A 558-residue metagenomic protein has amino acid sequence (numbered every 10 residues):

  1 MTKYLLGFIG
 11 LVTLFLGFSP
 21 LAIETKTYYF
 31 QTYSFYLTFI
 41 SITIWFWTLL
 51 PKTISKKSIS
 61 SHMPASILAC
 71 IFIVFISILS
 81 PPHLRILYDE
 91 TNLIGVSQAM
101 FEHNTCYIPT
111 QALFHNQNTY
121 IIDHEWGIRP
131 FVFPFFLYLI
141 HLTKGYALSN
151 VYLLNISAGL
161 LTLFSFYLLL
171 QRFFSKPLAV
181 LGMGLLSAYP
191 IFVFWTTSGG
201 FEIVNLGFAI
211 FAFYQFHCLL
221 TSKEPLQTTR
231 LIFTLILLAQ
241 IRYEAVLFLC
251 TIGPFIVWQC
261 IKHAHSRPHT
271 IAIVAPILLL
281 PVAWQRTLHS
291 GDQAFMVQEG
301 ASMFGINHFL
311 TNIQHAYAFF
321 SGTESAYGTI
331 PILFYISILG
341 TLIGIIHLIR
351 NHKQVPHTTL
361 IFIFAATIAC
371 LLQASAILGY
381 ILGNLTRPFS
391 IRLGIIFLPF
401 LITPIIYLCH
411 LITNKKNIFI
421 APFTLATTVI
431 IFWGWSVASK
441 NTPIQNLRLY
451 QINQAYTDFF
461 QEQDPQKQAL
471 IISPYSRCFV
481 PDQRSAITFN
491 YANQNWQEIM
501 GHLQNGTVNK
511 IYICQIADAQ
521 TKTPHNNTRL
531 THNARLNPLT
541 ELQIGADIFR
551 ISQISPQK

Functional and structural regions predicted by a protein language model:
T32-L37, I94, E202-N205, L247 (+1 more regions): Hydrophobic/aromatic-rich transmembrane helices and adjacent perimembrane loops
T43-L50, T162, G253-V257, Y327-C370: Hydrophobic, aromatic-rich transmembrane alpha-helices and their immediate juxtamembrane boundary segments
P64-I71, P177-V180, T228, F233 (+6 more regions): Signature aromatic-anchored transmembrane alpha helix within multi-pass, membrane-resident enzymes that catalyze glycan
N150-F174, F211, Q215: Transmembrane-helix motifs of polytopic, lipid-linked glycan transferases
I191-N205: Short acidic/glycine- and proline-prone juxtamembrane loop motifs at membrane-interface regions of multi-pass membrane
T251, W258, S266-I343, C370-A376: Membrane-lumen/periplasm interface segments of specific transmembrane helices in polyprenyl phosphate-linked
L425-C478: Membrane-embedded, lumen/periplasm-facing catalytic core of multi-pass transferases that use lipid-linked donors
Q461-N493, K510-I516: Short periplasmic/luminal acceptor-recognition loop of GT-C membrane glycosyltransferases, typified by
